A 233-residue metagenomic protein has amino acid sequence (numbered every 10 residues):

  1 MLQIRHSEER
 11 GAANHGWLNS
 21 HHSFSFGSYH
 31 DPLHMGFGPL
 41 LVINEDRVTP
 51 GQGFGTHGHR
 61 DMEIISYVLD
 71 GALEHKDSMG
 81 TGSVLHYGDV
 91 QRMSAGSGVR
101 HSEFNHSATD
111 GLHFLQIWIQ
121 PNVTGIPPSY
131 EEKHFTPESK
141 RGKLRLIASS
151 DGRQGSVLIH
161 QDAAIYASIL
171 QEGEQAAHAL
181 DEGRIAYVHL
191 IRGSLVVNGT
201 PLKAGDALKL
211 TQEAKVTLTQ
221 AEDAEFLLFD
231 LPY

Functional and structural regions predicted by a protein language model:
M1-Y233: Jelly-roll (double-stranded beta-helix
